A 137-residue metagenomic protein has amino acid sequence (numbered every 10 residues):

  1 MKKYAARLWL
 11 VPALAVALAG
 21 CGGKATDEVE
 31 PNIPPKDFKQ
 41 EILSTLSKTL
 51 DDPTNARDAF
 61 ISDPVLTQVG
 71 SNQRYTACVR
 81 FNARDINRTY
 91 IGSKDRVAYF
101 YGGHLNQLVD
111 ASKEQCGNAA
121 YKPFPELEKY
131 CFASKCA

Functional and structural regions predicted by a protein language model:
M1-L10: Bacterial N-terminal signal peptides that target proteins for export
A13: Flanking scaffold residues of small Cys/His-coordinated metal-binding clusters
A17-G20: C-terminal motif of bacterial Sec signal peptides marking the signal peptidase cleavage site
G22-A137: Cystatin/cathelin-like cysteine-protease inhibitor module
